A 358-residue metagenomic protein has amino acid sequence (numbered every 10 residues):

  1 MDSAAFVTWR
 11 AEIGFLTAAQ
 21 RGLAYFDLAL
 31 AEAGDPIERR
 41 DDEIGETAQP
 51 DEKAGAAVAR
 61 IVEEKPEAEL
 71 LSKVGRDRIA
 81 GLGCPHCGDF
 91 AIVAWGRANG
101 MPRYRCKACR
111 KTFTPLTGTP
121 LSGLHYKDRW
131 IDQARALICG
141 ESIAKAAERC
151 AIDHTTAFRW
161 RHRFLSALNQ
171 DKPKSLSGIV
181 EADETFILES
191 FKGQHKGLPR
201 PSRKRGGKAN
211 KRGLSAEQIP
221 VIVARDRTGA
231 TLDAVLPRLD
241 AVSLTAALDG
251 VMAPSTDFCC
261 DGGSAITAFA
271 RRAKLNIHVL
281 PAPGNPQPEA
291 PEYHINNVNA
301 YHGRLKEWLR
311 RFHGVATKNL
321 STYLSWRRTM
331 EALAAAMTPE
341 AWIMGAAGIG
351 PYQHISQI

Functional and structural regions predicted by a protein language model:
M1-I358: Residue-level recognition of single "structural anchor" positions that define or cap local secondary structure
